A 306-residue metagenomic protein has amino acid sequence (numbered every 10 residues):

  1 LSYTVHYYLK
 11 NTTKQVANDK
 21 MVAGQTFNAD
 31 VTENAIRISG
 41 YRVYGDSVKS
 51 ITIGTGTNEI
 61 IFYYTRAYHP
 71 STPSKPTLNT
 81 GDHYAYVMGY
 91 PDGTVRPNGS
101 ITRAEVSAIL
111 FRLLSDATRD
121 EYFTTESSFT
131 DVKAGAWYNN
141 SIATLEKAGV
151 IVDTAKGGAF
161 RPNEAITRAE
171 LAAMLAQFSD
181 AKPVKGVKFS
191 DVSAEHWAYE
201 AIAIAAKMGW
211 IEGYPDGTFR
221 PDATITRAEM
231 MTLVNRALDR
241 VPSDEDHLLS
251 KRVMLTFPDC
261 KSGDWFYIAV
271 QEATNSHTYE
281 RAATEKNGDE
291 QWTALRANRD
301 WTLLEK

Functional and structural regions predicted by a protein language model:
L1, R66-H69: Extracellular interdomain linker/stem segments of modular secreted and single-pass surface proteins
Y3-Y7: A short, amphipathic beta-strand motif
N11-Q25: Short, ordered, surface-exposed loop/turn motifs in non-cytosolic proteins
T26-I53, R281: Surface-exposed interfaces of beta-sheet-rich extracellular modules
T55-R66: Extracellular beta-sheet/turn segments enriched in Thr/Pro/Gly and aliphatic residues
Y68-N140, K147-A169, A176-A201, K207 (+2 more regions): Feature responds to low-complexity, polar/acidic, surface-exposed segments characteristic of secreted/exported proteins
N235: Detector for the c-type heme attachment site
